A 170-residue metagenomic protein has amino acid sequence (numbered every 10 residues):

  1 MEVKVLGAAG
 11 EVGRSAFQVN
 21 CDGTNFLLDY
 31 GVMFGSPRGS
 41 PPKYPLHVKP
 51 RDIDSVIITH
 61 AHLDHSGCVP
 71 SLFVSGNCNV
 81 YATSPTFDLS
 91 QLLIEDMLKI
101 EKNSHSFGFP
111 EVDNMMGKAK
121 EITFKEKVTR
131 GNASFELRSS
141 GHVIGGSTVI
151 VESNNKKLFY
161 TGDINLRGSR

Functional and structural regions predicted by a protein language model:
M1-I57, H62-S66, S71-R170: His/Asp/Glu-rich metal-coordinating catalytic cores of metallo-dependent phosphodiesterases/hydrolases acting on
